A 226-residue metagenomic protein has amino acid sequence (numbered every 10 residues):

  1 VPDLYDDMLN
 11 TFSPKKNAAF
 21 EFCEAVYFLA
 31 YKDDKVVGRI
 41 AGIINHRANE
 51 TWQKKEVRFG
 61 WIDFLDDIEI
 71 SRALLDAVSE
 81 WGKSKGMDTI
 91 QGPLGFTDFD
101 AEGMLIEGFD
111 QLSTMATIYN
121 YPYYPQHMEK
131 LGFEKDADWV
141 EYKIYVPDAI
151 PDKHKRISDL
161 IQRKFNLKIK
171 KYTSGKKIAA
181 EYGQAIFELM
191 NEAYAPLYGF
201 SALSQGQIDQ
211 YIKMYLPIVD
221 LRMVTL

Functional and structural regions predicted by a protein language model:
V1-P14, A195-K213: Conserved GNAT-fold acetyl-CoA-binding loop/helix
T11-K16, C23-F28, I43-N45, A73-V78 (+1 more regions): Short alpha-helical segments and helix-capping/turn motifs at coil-helix boundaries
P14-L29, K213-T225: A short helix-loop-beta-strand connector motif used in the catalytic cores of GNAT acetyltransferases and, in some
L29, K35-N45, L226: Conserved beta-strand in the GNAT
I43, A77, W81, L189-A193 (+3 more regions): Generic, well-ordered alpha-helical scaffold segments in large soluble proteins
T51-A137: Acyl-donor binding region in acyl/amide transferases
I118-G199, M223: Acyltransferase donor/substrate-recognition loop-hinge adjacent to the catalytic core
